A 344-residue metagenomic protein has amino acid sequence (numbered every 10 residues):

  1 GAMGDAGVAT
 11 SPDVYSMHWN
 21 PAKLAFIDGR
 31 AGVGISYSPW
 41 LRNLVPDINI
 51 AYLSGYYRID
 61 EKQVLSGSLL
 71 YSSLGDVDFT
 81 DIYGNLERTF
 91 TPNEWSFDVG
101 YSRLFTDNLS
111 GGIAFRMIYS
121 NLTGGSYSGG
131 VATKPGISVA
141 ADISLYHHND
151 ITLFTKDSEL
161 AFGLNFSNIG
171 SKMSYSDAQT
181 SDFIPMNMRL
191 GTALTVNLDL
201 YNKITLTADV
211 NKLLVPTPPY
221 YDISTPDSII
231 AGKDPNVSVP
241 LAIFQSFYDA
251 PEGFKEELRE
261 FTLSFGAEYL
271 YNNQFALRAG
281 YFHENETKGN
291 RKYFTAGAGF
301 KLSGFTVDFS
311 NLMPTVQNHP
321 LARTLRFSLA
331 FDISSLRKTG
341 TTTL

Functional and structural regions predicted by a protein language model:
G1-L344: Subset of outer-membrane beta-barrel
